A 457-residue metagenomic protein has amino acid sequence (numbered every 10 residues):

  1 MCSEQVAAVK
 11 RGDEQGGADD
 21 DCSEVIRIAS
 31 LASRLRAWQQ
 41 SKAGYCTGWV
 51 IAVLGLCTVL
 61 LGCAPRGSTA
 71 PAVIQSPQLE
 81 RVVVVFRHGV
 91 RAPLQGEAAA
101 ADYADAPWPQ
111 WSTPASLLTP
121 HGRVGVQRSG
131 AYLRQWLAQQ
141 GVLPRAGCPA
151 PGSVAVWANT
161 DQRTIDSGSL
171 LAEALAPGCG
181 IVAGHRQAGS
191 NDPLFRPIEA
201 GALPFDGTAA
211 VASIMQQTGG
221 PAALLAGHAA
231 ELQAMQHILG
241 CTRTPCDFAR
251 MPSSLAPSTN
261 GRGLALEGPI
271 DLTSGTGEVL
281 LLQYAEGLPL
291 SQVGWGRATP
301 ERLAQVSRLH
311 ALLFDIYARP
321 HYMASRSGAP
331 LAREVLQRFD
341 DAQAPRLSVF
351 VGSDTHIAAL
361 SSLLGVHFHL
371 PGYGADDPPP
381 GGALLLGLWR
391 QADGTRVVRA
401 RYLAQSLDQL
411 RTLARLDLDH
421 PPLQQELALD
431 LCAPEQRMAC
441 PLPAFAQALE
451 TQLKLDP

Functional and structural regions predicted by a protein language model:
Q5, R11, Q15, Q40: Cationic, low-complexity basic patches in intrinsically disordered or flexible, solvent-exposed regions
Q15-A18, I26-S30, R34: N-terminal amphipathic/hydrophobic targeting modules at extreme N-termini, encompassing cleavable Sec/SRP-type signal
L31, L35-I51: Bacterial N-terminal signal peptides that target proteins for export
L61-G62: C-terminal motif of bacterial Sec signal peptides marking the signal peptidase cleavage site
P65-T69: Bacterial lipoprotein signal-peptidase II cleavage site
A70-A155, N159-S348, G352-P457: Signature for phosphate-centric chemistry
